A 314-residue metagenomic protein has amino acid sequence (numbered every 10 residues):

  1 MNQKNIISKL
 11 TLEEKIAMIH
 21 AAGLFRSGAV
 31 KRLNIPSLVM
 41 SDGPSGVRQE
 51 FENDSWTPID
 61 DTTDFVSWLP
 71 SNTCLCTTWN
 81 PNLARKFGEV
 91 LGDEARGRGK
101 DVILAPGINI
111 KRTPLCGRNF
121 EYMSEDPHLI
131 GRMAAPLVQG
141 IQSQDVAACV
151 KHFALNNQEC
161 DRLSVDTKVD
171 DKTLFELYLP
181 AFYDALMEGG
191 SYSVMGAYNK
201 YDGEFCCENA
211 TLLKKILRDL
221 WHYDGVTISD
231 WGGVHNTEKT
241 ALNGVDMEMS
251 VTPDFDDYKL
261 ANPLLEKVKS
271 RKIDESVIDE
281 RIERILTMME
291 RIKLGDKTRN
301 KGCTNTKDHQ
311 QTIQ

Functional and structural regions predicted by a protein language model:
M1-Q314: Glycoside hydrolase catalytic-domain context in secreted enzymes
